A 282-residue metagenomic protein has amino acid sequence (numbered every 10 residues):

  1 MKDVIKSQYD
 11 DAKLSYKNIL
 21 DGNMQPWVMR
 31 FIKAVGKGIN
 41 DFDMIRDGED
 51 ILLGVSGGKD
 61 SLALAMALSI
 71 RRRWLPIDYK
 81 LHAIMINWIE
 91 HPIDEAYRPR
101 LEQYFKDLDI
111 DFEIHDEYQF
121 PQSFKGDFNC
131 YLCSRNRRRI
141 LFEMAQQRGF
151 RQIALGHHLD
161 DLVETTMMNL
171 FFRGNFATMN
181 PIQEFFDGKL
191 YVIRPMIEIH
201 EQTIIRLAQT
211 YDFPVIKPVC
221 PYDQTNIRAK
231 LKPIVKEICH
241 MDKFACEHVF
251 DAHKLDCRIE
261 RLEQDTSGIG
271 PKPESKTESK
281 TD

Functional and structural regions predicted by a protein language model:
K2-T166, F172-N175, Q202-T210, E278: ATP-dependent adenylation/nucleotidyltransferase module used to activate substrates
W27, F31, Y97, H200 (+2 more regions): Alpha-helical structural motif
S61, D94, Y131, M167 (+4 more regions): Alpha-helix boundary/capping detector
L81, Q152, D160-H240: Catalytic subdomain that performs nucleotidyl-dependent activation
W88-E90, Q119-P121, Q183-F186, I199 (+2 more regions): Residue-level detector of flexible, active-site-proximal loop/helix-junction positions within diverse enzyme catalytic
R137-R148, I182-G188, V235, C239-K254: Short, basic, helix/turn surface patches
F213-D282: The feature marks non-catalytic terminal segments
